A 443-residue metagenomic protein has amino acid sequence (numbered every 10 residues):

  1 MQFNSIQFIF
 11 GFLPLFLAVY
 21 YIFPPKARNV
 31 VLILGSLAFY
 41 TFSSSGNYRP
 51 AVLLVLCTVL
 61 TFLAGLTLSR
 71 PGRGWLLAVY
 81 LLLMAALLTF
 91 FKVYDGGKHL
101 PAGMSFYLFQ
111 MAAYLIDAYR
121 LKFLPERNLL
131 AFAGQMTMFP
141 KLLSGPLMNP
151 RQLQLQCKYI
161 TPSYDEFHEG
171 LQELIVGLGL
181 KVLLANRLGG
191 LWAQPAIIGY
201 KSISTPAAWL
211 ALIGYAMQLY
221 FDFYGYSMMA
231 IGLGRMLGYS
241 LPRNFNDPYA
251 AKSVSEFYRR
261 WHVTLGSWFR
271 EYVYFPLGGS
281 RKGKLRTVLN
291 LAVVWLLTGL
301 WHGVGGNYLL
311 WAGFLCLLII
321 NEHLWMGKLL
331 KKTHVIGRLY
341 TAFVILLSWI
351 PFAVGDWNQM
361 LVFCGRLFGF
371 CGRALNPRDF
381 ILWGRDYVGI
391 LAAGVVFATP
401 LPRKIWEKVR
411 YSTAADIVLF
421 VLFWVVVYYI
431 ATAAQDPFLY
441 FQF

Functional and structural regions predicted by a protein language model:
M1-Q442: Membrane-embedded transmembrane alpha-helical bundles that form the catalytic cores of multi-pass lipid-modifying
